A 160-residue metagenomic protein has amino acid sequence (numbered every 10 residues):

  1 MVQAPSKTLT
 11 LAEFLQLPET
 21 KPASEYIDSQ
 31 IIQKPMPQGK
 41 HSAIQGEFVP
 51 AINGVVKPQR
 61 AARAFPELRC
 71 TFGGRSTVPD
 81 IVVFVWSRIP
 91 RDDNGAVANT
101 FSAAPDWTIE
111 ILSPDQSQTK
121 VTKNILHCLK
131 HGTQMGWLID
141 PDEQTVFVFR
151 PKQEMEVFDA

Functional and structural regions predicted by a protein language model:
M1-A160: Gly/Pro/Ser/Thr-rich low-complexity, intrinsically disordered segments predominantly at protein N-termini
